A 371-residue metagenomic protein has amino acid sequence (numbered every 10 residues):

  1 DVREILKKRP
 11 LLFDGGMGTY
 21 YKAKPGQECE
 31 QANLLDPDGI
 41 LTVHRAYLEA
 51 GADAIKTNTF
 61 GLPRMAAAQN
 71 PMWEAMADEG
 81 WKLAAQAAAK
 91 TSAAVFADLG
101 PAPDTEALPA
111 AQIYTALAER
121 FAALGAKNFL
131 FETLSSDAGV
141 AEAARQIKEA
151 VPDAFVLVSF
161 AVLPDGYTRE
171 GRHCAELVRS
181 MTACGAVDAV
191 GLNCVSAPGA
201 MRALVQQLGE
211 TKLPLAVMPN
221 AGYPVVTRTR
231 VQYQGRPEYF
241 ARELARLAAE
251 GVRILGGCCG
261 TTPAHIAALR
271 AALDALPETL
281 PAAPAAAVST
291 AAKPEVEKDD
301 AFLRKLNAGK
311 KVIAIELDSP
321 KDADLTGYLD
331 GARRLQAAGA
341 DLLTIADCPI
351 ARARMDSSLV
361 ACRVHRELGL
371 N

Functional and structural regions predicted by a protein language model:
D1-N371: Domain-level signal for soluble alpha/beta catalytic cores
